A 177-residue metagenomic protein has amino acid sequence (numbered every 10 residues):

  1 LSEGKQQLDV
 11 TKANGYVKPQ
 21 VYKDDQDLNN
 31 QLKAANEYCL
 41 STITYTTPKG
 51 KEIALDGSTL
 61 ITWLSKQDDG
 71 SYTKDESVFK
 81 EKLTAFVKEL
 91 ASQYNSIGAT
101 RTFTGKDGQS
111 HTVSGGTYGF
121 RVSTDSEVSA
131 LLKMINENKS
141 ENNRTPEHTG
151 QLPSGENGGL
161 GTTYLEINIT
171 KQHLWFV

Functional and structural regions predicted by a protein language model:
L1-V177: Surface-exposed, secretory/extracytoplasmic low-complexity segments enriched in Ser/Thr/Asn/Gly/Pro
